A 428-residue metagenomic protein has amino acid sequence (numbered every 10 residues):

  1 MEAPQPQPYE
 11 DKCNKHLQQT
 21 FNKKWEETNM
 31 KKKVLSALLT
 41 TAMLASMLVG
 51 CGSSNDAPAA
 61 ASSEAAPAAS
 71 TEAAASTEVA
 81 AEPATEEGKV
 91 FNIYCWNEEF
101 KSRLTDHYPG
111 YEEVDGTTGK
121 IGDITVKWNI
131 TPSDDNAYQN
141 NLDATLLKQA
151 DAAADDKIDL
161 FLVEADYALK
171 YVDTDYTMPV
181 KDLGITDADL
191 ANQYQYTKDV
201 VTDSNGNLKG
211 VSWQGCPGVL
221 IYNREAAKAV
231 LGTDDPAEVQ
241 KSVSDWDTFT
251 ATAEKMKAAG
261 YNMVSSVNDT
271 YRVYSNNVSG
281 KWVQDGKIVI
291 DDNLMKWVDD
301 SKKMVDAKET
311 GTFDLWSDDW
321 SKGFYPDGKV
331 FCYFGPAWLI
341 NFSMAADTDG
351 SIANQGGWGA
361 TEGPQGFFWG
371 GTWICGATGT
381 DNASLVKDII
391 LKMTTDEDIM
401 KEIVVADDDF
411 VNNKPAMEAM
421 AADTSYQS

Functional and structural regions predicted by a protein language model:
P6-N29: Short, Lys/Arg-enriched N-terminal segments with co-localized hydrophobic residues within the first ~10-30 amino acids
N14, S36, G52-L169, D187 (+1 more regions): Conserved N-terminal structural module of periplasmic/extracytoplasmic solute-binding proteins
S46-G50: C-terminal motif of bacterial Sec signal peptides marking the signal peptidase cleavage site
A75, V79-P83, N136-Q139, A150 (+4 more regions): Hinge/lid segment of periplasmic solute-binding proteins
K89, G122, L147, D347-A416: Extracytoplasmic/periplasmic substrate-recognition and gating elements
I130-A144, S244-T248, T312-P326: Short helix-initiation/N-cap motifs at beta->coil->alpha
A165-K181, Q195-E238, T250, S266-K287 (+1 more regions): Periplasmic solute-binding protein
T248-K257, G286-D318, G357: Glycine-centered hinge/linker elements that transmit conformational signals in sensory and ligand-binding systems
